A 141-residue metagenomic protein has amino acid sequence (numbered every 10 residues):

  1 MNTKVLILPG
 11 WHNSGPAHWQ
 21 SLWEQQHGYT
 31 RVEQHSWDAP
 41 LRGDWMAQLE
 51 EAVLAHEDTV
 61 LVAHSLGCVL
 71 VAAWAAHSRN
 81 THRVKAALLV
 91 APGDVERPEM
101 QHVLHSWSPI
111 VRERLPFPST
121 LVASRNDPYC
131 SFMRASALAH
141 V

Functional and structural regions predicted by a protein language model:
N2-E57: Active-site catalytic motif of lipid deacylating hydrolases and related acyltransferases
L6-G10, H64, A123: The conserved beta1-alpha1 loop
G15, P128-R134: Conserved alpha/beta-hydrolase "acid-adjacent" motif
D58-V62, A87: Conserved alpha/beta-hydrolase fold motif
V62-A72: Gly/Ala-rich beta-loop-alpha elbow adjacent to hydrolase catalytic centers
T81-R97: A conserved short beta-strand
L104-P118: Conserved serine/cysteine hydrolase catalytic core
L115, T120-A123, D127: Short beta-strand/loop motif that positions the catalytic acidic residue of the alpha/beta-hydrolase fold
